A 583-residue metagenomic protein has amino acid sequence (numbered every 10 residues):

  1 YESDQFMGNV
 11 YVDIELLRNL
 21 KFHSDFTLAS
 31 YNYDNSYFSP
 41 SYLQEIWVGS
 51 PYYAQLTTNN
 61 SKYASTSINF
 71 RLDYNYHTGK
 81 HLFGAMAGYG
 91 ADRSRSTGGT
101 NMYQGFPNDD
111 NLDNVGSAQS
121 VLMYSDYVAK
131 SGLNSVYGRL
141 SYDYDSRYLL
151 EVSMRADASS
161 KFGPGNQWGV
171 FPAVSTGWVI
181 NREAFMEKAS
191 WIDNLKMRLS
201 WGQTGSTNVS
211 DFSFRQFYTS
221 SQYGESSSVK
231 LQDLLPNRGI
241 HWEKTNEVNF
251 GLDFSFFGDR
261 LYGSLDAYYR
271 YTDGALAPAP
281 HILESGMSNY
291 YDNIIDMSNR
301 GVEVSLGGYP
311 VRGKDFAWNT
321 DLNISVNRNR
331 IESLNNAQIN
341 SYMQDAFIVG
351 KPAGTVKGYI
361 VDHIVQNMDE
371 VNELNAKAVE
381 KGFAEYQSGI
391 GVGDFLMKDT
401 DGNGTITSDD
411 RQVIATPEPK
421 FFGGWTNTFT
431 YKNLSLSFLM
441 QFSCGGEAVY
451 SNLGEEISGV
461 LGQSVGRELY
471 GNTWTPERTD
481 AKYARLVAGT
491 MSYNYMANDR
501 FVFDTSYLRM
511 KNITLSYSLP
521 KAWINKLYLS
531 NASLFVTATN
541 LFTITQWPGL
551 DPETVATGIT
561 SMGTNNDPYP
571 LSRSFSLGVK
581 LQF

Functional and structural regions predicted by a protein language model:
Y1, M7, Y11, P51-N59 (+7 more regions): Extracellular loop and loop/strand-boundary signature of outer-membrane beta-barrel proteins
S3-T78, L82, S131-G163, Q167-R182 (+8 more regions): Surface-exposed extracellular loop regions of Gram-negative outer-membrane beta-barrel proteins
Q5, P40, S50-R147, W201 (+4 more regions): Outer-membrane beta-barrel transmembrane domain signature of Gram-negative proteins, especially the mid-to-C-terminal
F6, S117-Y137, Q222-Y262, Y290-G313 (+4 more regions): Outer-membrane beta-barrel signature, preferentially recognizing the C-terminal barrel domain of Gram-negative
Y37-A54, R95-Y124, S213-P236, L283-Y290 (+4 more regions): Surface-exposed loop/turn segments flanking beta-strands in extracellular/periplasmic regions
S159, S443-L534, A538-T539: Extracytoplasmic gating/loop element in the C-terminal half of outer-membrane beta-barrel translocons and assembly
S213, F217, I294-N299, S341-D369 (+3 more regions): C-terminal beta-signal and terminal closure region of outer-membrane beta-barrel proteins
D292, Y309-T416, I457, T539: Conserved small-residue
